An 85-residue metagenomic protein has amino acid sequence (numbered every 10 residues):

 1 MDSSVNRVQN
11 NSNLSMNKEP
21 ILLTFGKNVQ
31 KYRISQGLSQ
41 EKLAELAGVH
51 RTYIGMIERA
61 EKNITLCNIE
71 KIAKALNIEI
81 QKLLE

Functional and structural regions predicted by a protein language model:
M1-K31, S35-Q36, E41, L46: N-terminal flexible/basic segments that precede or flank functional cores
V29, L43-A44, I54-I57, L83: Conserved hydrophobic/aromatic packing and binding residues within compact polymer-binding modules
V29, Q40, R51, L66-I69: Helix-turn-helix DNA-binding elements, focusing on the entry/boundary residues of the two helices that contact DNA
G48-K62: Recognition helix of helix-turn-helix/homeodomain-like DNA-binding domains that insert into the DNA major groove
R59, I78, E85: Short, conserved catalytic or interaction motifs in soluble domains
N63-I64, L83: Short amphipathic alpha-helical segment with a characteristic S/N-K-E followed by hydrophobic residues
N68-K82: DNA major-groove recognition helix of helix-turn-helix/homeodomain DNA-binding modules
